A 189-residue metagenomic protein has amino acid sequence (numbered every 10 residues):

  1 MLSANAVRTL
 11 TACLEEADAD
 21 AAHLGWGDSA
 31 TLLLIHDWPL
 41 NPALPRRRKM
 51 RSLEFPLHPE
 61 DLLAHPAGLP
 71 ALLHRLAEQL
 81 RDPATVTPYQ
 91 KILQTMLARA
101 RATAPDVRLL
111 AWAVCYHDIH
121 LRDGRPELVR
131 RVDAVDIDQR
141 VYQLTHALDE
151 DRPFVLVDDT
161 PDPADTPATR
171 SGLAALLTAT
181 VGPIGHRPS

Functional and structural regions predicted by a protein language model:
M1-N5, L53-L80, P161: Compact, glycine/acidic-enriched structural inserts
M1-W26: Short N-terminal edge-element motif at the start of the domain
N5-T9, G68, A168-G172: Short amphipathic alpha-helical segments
D18-L69: N-terminal interaction modules that seed assembly of large macromolecular complexes
S29-L32, L109-A111, V129-R131: Short, surface-exposed beta-edge/turn micro-motifs
A64-I119: Short HxH-centered metal-ligating active-site micro-motif
Y116-S189: Glycine-rich, aromatic-bearing surface loops/beta-hairpins
